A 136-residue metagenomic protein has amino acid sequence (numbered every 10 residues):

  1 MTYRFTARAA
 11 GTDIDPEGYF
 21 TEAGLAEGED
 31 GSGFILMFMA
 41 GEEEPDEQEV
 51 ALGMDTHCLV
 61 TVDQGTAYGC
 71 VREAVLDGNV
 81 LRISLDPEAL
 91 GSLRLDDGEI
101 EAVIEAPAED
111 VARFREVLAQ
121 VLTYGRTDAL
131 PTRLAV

Functional and structural regions predicted by a protein language model:
M1-L36: Charge-rich, low-complexity N-terminal segments
R4, V80-S84, E101-V103: Ser/Thr- (and often Asn-) enriched beta-sheet segments in non-cytosolic proteins
I14-F20, G41-E43, L76-V80: Short, solvent-exposed coil/turn segments at beta-strand boundaries
A23, H57-C58, L81-I83: Short polybasic amphipathic segments
G31-E44, S92-A106: Extended Gly/Ser/Thr-rich low-complexity repeat segments, especially those forming or decorating extracellular
G33-L76: Acidic, aromatic-enriched beta-alpha/helix-loop junctions
V75-S92: A short, structured beta-strand/loop element
D96-V136: Mixed-charge, glycine-accented linear interaction segment located at domain edges/termini
